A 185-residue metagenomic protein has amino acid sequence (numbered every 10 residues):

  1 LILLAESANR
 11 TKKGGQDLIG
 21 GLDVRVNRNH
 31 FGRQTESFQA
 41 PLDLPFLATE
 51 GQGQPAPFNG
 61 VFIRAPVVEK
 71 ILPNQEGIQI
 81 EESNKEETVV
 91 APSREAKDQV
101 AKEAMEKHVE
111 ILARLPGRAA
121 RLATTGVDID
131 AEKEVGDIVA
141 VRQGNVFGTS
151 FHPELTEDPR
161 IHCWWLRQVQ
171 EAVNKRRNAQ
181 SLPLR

Functional and structural regions predicted by a protein language model:
L1-A48: Cysteine-nucleophile active-site neighborhood
R28-T35, A40-R185: Amide-donor transfer/coupling interface in amidating biosynthetic enzymes
